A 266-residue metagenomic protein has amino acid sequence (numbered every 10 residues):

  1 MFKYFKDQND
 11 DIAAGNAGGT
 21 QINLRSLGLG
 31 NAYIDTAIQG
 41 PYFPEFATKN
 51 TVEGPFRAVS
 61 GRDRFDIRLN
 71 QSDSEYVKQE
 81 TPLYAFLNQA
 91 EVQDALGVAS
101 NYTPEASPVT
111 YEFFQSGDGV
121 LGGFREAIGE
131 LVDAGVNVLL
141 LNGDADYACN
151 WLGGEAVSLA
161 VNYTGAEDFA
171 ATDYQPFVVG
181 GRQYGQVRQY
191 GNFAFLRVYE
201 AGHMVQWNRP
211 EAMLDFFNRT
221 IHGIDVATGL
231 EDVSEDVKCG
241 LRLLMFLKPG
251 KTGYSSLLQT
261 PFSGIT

Functional and structural regions predicted by a protein language model:
M1-T266: Terminal and linker regions of secretory-pathway proteins
